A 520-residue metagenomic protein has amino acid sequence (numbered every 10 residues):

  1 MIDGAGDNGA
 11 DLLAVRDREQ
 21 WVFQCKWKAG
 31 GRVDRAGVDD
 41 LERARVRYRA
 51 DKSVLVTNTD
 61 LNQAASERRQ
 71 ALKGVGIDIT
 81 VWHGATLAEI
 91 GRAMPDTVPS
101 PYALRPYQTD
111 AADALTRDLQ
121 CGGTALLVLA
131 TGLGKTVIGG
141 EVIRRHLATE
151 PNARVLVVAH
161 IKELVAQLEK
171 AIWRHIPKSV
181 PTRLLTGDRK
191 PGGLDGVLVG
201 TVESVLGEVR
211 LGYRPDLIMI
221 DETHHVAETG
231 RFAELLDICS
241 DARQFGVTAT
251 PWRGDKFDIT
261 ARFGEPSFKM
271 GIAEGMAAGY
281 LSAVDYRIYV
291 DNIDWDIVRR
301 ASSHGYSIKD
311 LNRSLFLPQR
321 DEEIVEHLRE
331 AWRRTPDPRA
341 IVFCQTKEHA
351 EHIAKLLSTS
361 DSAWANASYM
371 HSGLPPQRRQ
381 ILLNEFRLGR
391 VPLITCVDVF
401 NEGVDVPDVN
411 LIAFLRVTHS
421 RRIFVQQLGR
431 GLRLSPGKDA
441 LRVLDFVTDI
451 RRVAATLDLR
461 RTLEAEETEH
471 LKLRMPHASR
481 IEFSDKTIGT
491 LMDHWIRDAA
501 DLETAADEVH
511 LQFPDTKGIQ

Functional and structural regions predicted by a protein language model:
C121-R144, F343: Walker A/P-loop
E163-T186, S360-D361: Conserved helix-turn-beta segment of the N-terminal RecA-like "Helicase ATP-binding" lobe in SF1/SF2 helicases
P181-G193, E351-H352, W364-D398: Conserved helicase ATPase core of P-loop NTP-dependent helicases/translocases
P215-D216, L393-V417, I423-L428, L441-F446: A short beta-strand element within the Helicase C-terminal
H225-R287: Post-DEXD/H (motif II) to motif III coupling segment of the RecA-like Helicase ATP-binding lobe
P266-I341: Conserved interdomain linker/interface between the two RecA-like ATPase lobes of SF2 helicase motors
L311, R320-T335, T346, A455-Q520: Long, largely alpha-helical accessory region at the distal end of helicase-like NTP-driven motors
R421-Q426, R430-R461: Conserved segment of the helicase C-terminal RecA-like domain
